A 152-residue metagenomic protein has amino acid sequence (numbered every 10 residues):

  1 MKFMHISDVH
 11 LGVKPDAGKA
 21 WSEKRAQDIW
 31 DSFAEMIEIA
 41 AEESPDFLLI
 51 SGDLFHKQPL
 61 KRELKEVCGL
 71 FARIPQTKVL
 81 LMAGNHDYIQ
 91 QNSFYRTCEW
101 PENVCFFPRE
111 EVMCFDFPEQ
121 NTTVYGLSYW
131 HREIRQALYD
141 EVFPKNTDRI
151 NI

Functional and structural regions predicted by a protein language model:
M1-E66: N-terminal active-site segment of His-dependent metallophosphoesterases
F47, K57-I152: His/Asp/Glu-rich metal-coordinating catalytic cores of metallo-dependent phosphodiesterases/hydrolases acting on
